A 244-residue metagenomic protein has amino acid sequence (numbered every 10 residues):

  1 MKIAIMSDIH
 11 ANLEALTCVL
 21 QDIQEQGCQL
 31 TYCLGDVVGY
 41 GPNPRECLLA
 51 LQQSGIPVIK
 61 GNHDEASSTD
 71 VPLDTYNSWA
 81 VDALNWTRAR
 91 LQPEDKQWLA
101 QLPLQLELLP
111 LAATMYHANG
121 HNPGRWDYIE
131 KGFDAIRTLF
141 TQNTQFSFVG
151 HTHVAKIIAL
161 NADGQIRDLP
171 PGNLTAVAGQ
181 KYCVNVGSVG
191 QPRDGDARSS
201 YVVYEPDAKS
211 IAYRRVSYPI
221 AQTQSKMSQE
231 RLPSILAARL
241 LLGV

Functional and structural regions predicted by a protein language model:
M1-A4, E107-T114, V177-Y182: Beta-strand-turn-beta hairpins that frame and shape the catalytic cleft of phosphate-ester-processing enzymes
M1-I56: N-terminal active-site segment of His-dependent metallophosphoesterases
M6-S7, T31-D36, P57-N62, Y116 (+2 more regions): Active-site neighborhood of phospho(di)ester-bond hydrolases with catalytic His/Asp-centered motifs
H10-A15, G39-G41, E65-S68, E107 (+3 more regions): Active-site environment of divalent metal-dependent phosphoester hydrolases
I23-C28, L109-P110, T141-N143, V177: Glycine-rich phosphate-binding loop signature in dinucleotide/nucleotide-binding domains
C47, Q53-N143: Active-site neighborhood of divalent metal-dependent phosphoester bond hydrolases
F133-L174, G179-C183: Anionic-ligand binding region
A162-V244: Acidic, His/Gly-rich catalytic cores of divalent-metal-dependent hydrolytic chemistry
